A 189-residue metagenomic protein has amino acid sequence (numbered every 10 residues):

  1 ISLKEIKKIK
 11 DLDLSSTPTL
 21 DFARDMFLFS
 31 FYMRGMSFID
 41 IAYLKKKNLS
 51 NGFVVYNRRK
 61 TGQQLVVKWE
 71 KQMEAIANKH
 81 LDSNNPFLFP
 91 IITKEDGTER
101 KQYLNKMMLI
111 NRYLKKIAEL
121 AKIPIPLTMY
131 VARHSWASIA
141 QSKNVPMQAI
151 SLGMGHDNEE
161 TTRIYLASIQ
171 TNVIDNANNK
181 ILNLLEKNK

Functional and structural regions predicted by a protein language model:
I1-F38: Basic, Lys/Arg- and aromatic-enriched nucleic-acid-binding interface segment
I1-K7, E70-P124: Active-site/catalytic core of tyrosine-dependent DNA strand-transfer enzymes
D11-T19, N111-L152: Short, basic (Lys/Arg/His-rich) helix/loop patches that form interaction surfaces in the mid-to-C-terminal regions
F29-S30, L44, I139-A140, G153: Short alpha-helical segment immediately N-terminal to, or the first helix within, an HTH/HTH-like DNA-binding domain
M33, Y43-K79: Conserved tyrosine-mediated DNA breakage-rejoining catalytic core shared by Y-recombinases
K47-V55, I123-I125, V145-I164: Short, polar N-cap/turn motifs at the start of nucleic acid-interacting alpha helices
R58-G62, M154-N179: Catalytic-site neighborhood detector that most strongly recognizes the C-terminal catalytic loop/helix of tyrosine
V66-K71, A75, K79-H80, A167-K189: DNA/chromatin major-groove-contacting recognition/catalytic segments
